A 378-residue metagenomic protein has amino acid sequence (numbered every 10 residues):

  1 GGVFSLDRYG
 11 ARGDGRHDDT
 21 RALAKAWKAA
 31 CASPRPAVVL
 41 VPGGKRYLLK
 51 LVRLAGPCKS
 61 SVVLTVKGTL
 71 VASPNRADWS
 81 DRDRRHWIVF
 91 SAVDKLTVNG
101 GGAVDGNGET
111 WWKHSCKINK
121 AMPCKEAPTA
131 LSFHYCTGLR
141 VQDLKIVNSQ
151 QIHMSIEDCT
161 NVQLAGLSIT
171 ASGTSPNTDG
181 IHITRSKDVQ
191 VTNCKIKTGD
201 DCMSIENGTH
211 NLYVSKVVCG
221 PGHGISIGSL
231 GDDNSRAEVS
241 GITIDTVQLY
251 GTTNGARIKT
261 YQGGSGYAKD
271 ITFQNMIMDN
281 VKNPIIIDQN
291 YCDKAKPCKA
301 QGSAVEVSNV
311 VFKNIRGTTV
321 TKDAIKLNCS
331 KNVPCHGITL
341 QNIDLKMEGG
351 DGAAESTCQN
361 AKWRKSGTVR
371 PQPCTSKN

Functional and structural regions predicted by a protein language model:
G1-N378: Extracellular/periplasmic carbohydrate-active domains that bind, remodel, or depolymerize complex polysaccharides
